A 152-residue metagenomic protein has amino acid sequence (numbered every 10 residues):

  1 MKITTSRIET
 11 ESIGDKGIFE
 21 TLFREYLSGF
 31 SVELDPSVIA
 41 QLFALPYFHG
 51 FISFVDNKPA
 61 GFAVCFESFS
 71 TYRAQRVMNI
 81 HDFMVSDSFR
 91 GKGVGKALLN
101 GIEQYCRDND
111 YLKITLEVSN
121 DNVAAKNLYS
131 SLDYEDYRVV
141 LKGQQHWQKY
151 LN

Functional and structural regions predicted by a protein language model:
K2-I3, E11, L112-N152: C-terminal "cap" of GNAT-fold acetyltransferases
I3-Q75, H81, R138-K142: Acetyl-CoA-dependent GNAT
H81, S86, S119: Residue-level recognition of the GNAT/N-acetyltransferase active site
V85, G91-Q104, N127-S131: Conserved acetyl-CoA-binding loop-helix of GNAT-fold acetyltransferases
L99, C106-E117: Conserved GNAT acetyl-CoA-binding A-motif
